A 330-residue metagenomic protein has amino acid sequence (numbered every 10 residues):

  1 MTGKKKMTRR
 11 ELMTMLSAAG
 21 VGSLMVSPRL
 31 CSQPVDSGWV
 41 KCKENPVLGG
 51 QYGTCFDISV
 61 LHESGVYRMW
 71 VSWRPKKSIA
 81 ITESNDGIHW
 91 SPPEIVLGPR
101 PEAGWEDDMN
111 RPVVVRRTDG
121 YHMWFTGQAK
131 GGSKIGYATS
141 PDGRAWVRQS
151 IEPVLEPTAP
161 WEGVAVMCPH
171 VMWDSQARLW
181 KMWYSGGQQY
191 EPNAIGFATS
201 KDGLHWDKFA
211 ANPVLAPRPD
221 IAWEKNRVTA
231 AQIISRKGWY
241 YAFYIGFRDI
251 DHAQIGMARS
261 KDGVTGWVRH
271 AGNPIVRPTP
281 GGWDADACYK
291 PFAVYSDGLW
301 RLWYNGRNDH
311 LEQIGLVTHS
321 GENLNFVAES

Functional and structural regions predicted by a protein language model:
M1-T2: N-terminal secretory signal peptides that target proteins for export/translocation
K6-S330: Carbohydrate-active catalytic/glycan-binding domains of CAZyme proteins, especially the secreted or lumenal ectodomains
